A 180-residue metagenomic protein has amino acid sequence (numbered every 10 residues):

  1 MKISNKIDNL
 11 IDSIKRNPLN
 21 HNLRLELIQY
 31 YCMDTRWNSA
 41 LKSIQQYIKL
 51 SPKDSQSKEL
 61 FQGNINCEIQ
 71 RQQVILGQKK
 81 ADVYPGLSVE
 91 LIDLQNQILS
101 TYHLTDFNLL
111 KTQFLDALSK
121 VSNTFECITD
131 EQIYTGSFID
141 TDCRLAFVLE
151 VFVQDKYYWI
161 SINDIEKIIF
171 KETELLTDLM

Functional and structural regions predicted by a protein language model:
M1-L104: Alpha-helical protein-protein interaction scaffolds
L27, Y47, F61, V148-V151 (+2 more regions): Long, contiguous hydrophobic alpha-helical segments, chiefly transmembrane helices and signal peptides
C67-W159: Intrinsically disordered, low-complexity, charge-biased linker/tail regions
W159-K171: Phosphoinositide-dependent membrane-docking surfaces
K171-M180: Short acidic, Gly/Pro-enriched loop/turn segments at secondary-structure junctions
